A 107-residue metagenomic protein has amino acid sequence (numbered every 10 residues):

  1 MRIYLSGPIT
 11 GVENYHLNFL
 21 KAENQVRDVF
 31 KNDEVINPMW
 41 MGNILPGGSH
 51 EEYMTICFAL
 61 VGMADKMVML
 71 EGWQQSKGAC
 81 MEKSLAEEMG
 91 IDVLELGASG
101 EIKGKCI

Functional and structural regions predicted by a protein language model:
M1-I107: Conserved catalytic or regulatory cores that recognize and/or transform ribose-phosphate-containing ligands
